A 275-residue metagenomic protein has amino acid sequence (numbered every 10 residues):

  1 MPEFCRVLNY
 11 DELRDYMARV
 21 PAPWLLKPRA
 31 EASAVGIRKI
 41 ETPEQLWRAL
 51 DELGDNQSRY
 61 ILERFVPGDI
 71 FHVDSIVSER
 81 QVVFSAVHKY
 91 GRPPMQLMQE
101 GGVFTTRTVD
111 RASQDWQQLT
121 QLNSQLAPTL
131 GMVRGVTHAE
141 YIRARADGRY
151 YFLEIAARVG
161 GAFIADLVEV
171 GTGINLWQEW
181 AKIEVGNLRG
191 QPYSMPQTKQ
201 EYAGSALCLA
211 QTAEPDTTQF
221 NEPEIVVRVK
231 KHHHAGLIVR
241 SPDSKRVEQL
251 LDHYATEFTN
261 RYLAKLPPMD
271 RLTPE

Functional and structural regions predicted by a protein language model:
M1-P67, S78-R80, T105-Q121, Q125 (+1 more regions): Active-site nucleotide/adenylate-binding loops and adjacent lid/helix of ATP-dependent enzymes
F4, L26, L62, F84-V87 (+2 more regions): Generic preference for hydrophobic
E44, R64-M132, V136, R143 (+2 more regions): ATP-dependent carboxylate/phosphate-activation module, predominantly the ATP-grasp catalytic core and closely related
Y60-I61, L126-L130, R189-M195: Short helix-to-loop capping/linker segments positioned immediately adjacent to catalytic or ligand/cofactor-binding
V136-E140, L207-L209: Short loop-to-beta-strand entry elements in the cores of soluble alpha/beta enzymes
T137, Y151, V227-V229: A structural supersecondary motif
Y141-D147: Cytochrome P450 C-terminal beta-domain/meander region
E179-E275: Peripheral (often C-terminal) accessory segments that flank ATP-dependent C-N-forming ligase machineries
